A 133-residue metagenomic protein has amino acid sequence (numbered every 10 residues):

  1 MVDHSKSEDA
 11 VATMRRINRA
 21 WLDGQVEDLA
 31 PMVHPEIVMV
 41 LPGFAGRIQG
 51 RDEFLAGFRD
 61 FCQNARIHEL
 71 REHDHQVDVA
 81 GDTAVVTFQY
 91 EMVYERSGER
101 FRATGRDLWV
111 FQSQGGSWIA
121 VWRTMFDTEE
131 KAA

Functional and structural regions predicted by a protein language model:
S7-T13, V26-V79: A solvent-exposed, acidic/Ser-Thr-rich amphipathic alpha-helical stretch
E36, F88-Y94, F126-D127: Generic short beta-strand segments
F58, E72-V77, Y90-M92, R106-Q112: Hydrophobic/aromatic beta-strand elements that line small-molecule binding cavities or substrate pockets in beta-rich
V77-A84, F111-S117: A short, structured loop/turn motif at beta-sheet edges
M92-R102: Short, cysteine-centered beta-strand-loop-beta hairpins and adjacent loop/turn segments enriched in charged/polar
R102-A132: Short beta-strand edge/turn micro-motifs at domain boundaries
